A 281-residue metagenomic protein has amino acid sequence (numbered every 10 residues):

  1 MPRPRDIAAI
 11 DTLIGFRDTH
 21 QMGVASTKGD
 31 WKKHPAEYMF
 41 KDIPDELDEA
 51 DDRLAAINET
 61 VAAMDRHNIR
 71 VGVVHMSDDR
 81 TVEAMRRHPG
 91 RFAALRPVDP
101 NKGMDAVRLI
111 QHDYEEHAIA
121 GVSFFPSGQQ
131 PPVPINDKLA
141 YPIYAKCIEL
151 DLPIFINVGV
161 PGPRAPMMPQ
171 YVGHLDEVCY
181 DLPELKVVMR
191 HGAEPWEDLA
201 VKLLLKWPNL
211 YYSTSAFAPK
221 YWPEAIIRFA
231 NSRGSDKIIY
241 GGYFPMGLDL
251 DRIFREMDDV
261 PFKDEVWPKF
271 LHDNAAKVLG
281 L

Functional and structural regions predicted by a protein language model:
M1-T12, T19-R66, G234-I239, G247-L281: Mid-to-C-terminal alpha-helical segments outside catalytic/metal-binding sites
L13, M64, V122, C147 (+5 more regions): Conserved, mostly hydrophobic/aromatic
I14-F16, M76, R96-P100, S123-P126 (+4 more regions): A cross-domain feature marking catalytic cores of carbohydrate-active enzymes and several ubiquitous metabolic/repair
R17-T19, D79-R80, N101-K102, S127-Q130 (+4 more regions): Active-site environment of divalent metal-dependent phosphoester hydrolases
R53-V61, K102-Y114, E197: Short, acidic/polar
A62-R70, H88, L150, D181-L185: A structural motif corresponding to the C-terminal end of an alpha-helix and its immediate exit/capping segment
R70-V71, D78-G162, P166-P169, K206: Active-site gating/metal-coordination segments in enzymes
A120-G121, V133-I239: Catalytic pocket-lining loop regions of alpha/beta-barrel enzymes, especially the amidohydrolase/enolase/GH5 lineages
